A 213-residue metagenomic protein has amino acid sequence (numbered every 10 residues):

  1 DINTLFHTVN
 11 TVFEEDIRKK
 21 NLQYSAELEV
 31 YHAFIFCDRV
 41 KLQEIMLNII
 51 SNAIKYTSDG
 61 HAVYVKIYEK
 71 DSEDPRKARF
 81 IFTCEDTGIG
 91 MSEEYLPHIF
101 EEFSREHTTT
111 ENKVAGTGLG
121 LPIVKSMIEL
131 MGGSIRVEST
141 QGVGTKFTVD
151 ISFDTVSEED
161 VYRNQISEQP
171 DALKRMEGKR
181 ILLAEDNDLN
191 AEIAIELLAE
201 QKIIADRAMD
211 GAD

Functional and structural regions predicted by a protein language model:
R18, Q23-A33: Conserved catalytic submotifs in the C-terminal HATPase_c
K19, E94, T148-L182: Disordered, acidic interdomain junction associated with two-component signaling
N21, I166-D213: Cytosolic transmitter module of two-component histidine kinases and hybrid His-Asp phosphorelay receptors
A53-I54: Short helix-loop "hinge" at the ATP-lid/N-box region of the Bergerat-fold HATPase_c
M91-R105: Short conserved segment of the HATPase_c
A115, G120, V124, A194: Short alpha-helical Gxxx[C/S/T] motif in the catalytic ATP-binding
